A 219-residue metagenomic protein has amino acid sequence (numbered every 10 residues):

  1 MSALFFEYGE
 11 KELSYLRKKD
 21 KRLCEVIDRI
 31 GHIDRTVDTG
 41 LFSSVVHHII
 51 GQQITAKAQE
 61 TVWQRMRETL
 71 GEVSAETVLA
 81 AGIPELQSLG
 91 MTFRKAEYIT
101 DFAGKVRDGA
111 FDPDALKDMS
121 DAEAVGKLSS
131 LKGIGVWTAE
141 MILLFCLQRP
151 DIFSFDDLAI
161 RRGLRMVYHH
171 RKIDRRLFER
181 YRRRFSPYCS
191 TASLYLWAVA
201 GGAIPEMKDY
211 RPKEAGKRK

Functional and structural regions predicted by a protein language model:
M1-I33, E97, V136-K219: C-terminal accessory module of base-excision DNA glycosylases/AP lyases that mediates lesion recognition and DNA
K11-G71: A positional/architectural concept
R22-V26, I54-T55, Q59-K132, R184-S186: Alpha-helical ds-nucleic-acid-binding substructure associated with the helix-hairpin-helix region of base-excision DNA
G31-I33, G40-S43, Q52, L89 (+3 more regions): Flexible, active-site-adjacent loop/turn segments at secondary-structure boundaries
V37, K57, T61, V73 (+5 more regions): Alpha-helix N-cap and coil->helix boundary residues
S44-I49, A81-E85, E123-K127, M141 (+2 more regions): A general alpha-helix detector
V46, W63, T100-A103, L196 (+1 more regions): Short, amphipathic alpha-helical segments that act as regulatory/interfacial helices in nucleotide-processing proteins
